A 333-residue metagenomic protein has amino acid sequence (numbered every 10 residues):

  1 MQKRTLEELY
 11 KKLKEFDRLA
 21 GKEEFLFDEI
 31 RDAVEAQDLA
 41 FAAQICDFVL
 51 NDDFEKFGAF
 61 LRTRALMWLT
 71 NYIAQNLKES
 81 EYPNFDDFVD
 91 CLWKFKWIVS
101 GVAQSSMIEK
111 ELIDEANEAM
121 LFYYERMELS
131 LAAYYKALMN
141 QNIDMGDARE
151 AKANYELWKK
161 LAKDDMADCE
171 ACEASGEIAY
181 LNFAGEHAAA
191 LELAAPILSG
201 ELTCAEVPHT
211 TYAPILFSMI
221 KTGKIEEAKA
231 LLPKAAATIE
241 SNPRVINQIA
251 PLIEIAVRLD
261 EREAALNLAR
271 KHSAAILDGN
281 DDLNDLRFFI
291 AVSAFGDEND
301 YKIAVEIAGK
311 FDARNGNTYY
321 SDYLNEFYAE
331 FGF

Functional and structural regions predicted by a protein language model:
M1-L9, A20-E24, A40-A43, F88-F95 (+5 more regions): Generic helix N-cap/helix-start motif at coil->alpha-helix transitions
Q2-R4, F16-F27, F57-Q75, Q104-E118 (+4 more regions): Helix-turn-helix repeat elements of alpha-solenoid scaffolds
Y10-K12, Q44-F57, V89-S106, A132-D147 (+5 more regions): Tandem amphipathic alpha-helical repeat scaffolds
K14-R18, R31-D38, F54-E55, I73-E81 (+5 more regions): Solenoid-like repeat scaffolds
G21-F122, R126-S130: An N-terminal, globular interaction/scaffold subdomain
E118-L191, I197-C204, H209: Solenoidal tandem-repeat scaffolds enriched in leucines and small polar residues
E226-N299: Active-site/pore-lining binding-face segments in mid-to-C-terminal subdomains
A275-F333: C-terminal non-catalytic interaction modules
